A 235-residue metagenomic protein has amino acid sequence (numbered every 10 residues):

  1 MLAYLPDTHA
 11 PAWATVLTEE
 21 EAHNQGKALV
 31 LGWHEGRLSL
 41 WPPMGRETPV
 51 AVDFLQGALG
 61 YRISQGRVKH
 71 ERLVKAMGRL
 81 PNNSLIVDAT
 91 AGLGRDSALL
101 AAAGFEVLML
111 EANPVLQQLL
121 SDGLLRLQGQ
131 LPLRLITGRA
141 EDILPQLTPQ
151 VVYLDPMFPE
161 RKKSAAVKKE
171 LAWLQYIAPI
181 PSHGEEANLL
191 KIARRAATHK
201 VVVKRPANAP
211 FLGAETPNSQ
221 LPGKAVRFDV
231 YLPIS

Functional and structural regions predicted by a protein language model:
M1-L85, A102, S235: S-adenosyl-L-methionine
P6-H9, G92, K204-N208: Short, polar loop motifs at secondary-structure junctions
K27, N83, P149-V152, T198: Local beta-strand N-terminus motif with an aromatic residue
L85, E106, P132, H199-K200: Residues at the starts of beta-strands that form the adenosine-phosphate
I86-L99, P149-A165: Conserved proline-anchored active-site loop of SAM-dependent methyltransferases that bridges a beta-strand
E106-L154: S-adenosyl-L-methionine
P156-L189: Mobile active-site "lid"/loop adjacent to the S-adenosyl-L-methionine
E185-L232: Conserved Class I SAM-dependent methyltransferase catalytic core
